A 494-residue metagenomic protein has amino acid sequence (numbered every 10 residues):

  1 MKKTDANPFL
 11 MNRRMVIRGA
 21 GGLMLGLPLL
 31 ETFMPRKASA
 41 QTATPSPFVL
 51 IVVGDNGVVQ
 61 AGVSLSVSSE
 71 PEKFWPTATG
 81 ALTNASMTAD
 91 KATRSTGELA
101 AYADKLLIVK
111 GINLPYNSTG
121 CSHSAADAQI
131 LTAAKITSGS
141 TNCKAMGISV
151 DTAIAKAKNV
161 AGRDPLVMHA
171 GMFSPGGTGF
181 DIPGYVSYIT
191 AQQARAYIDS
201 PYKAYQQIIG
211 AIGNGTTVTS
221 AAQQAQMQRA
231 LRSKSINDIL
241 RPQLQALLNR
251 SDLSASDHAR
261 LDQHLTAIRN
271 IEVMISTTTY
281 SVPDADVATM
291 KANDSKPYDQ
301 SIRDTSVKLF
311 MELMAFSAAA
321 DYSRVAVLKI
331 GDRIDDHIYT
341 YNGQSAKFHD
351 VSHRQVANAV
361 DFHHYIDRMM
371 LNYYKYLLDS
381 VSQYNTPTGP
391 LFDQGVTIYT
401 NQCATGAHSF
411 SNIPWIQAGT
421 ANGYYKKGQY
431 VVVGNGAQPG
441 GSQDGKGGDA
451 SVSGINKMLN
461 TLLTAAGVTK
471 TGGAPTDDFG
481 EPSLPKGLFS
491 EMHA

Functional and structural regions predicted by a protein language model:
K2-A494: Ligand-binding pockets and gating/stacking loops
